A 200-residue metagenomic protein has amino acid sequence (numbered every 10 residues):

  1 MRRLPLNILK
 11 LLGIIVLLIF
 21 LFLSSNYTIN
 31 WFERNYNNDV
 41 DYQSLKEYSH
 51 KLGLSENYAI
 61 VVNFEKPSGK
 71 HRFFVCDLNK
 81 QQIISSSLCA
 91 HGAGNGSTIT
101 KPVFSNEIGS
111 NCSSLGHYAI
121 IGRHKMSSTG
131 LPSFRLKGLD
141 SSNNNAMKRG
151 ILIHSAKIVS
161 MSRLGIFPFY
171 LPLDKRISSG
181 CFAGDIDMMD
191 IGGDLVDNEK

Functional and structural regions predicted by a protein language model:
M1-L18: N-terminal Sec-pathway targeting helices
L23-S179, I186-K200: Cell wall/extracellular polymer interaction/catalysis modules
